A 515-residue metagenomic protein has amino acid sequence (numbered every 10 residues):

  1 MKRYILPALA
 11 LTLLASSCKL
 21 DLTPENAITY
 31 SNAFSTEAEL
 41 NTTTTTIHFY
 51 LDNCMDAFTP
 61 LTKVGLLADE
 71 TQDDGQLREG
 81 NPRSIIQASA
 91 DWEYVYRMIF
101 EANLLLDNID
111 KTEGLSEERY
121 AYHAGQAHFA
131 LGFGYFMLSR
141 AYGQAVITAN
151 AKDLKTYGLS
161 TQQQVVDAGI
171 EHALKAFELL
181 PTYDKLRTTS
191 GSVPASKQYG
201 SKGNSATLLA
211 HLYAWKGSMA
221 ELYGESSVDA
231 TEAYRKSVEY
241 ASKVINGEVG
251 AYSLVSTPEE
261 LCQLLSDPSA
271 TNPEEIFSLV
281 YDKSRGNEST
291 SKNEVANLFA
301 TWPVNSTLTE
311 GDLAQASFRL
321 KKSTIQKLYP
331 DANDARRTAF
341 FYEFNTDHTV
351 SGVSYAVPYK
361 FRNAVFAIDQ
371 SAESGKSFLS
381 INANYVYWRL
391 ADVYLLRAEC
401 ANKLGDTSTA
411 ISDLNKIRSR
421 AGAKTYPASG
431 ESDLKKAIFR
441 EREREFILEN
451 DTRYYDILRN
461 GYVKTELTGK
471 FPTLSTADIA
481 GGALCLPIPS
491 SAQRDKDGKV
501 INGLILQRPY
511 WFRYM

Functional and structural regions predicted by a protein language model:
M1-A38, G169, A210, A398 (+3 more regions): Bacterial Sec-dependent N-terminal signal peptides
C18-G65, Q87-S89, L104, P509-M515: Acidic, glycine-rich segments characteristic of secretory precursors and extracytoplasmic regions
F34-F49, D74-A145, D153-D167, E171-T188 (+3 more regions): Conserved, well-structured interaction surfaces
S35-E39, T44, H48, T71-A90 (+2 more regions): Elongated scaffold/linker segments in the mid-to-C-terminal portions of large proteins
A57-L66, P181-N204, S218-F299, T425-A437: Short, surface-exposed recognition loops and adjoining beta-strand edges that mediate ligand/DNA contacts, enriched
S139-A141, V146, D184, W215-G224 (+1 more regions): Short coil/turn linking the two alpha-helices of tandem helical-hairpin repeats
